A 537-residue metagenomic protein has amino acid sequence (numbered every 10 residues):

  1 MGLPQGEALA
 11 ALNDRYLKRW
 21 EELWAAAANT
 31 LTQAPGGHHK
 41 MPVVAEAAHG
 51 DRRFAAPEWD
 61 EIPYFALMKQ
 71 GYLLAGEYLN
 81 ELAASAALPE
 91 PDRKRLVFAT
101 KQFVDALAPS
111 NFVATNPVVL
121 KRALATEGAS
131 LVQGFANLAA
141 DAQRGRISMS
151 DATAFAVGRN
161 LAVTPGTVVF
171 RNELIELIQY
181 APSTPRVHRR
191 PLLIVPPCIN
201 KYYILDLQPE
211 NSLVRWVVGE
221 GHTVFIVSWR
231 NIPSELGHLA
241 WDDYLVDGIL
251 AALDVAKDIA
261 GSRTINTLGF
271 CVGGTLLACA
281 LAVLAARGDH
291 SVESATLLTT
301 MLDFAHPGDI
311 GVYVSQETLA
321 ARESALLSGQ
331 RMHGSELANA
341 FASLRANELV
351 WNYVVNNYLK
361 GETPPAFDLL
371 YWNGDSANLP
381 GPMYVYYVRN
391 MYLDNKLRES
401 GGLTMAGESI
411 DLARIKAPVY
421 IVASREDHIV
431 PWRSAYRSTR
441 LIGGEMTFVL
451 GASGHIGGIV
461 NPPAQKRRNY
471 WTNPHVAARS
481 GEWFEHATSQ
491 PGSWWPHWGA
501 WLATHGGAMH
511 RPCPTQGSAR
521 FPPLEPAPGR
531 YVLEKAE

Functional and structural regions predicted by a protein language model:
M1-E176, V187-H188, L192, F225 (+5 more regions): Amphipathic, low-complexity, repeat-rich surface-exposed segments
L88-K121, D258, S262, L276 (+3 more regions): Alpha/beta-hydrolase-fold enzymes
D206-V224: Short amphipathic alpha-helix adjacent to the substrate-entry channel of hydrolases
L236-A260, L276: Alpha/beta-hydrolase active-site loop
G269-L277: Gly/Ala-rich beta-loop-alpha elbow adjacent to hydrolase catalytic centers
I415, I421-A423, D427: Short beta-strand/loop motif that positions the catalytic acidic residue of the alpha/beta-hydrolase fold
E426-V430, H455-I456: Acidic catalytic loop of the alpha/beta-hydrolase fold
P431-L441, A452: Short alpha-helix in the alpha/beta-hydrolase fold that links the catalytic acid
